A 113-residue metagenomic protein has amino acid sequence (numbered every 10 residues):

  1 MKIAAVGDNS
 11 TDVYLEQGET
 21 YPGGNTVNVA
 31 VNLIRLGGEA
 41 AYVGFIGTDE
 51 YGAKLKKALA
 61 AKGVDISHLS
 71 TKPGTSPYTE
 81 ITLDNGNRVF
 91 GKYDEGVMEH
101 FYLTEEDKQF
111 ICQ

Functional and structural regions predicted by a protein language model:
M1-Q17: Positively charged, low-complexity intrinsically disordered leader regions
A4-V6, A30-N32, T82: Short, flexible segments with low predicted structural confidence
T11-V13, E39-Q113: Conserved N-terminal subdomain of the carbohydrate kinase-like
Q17-P22, E95-V97: Short glycine-enriched, charge-decorated loop/helix-capping segments at active-site entrances that position
E19-R35: Short catalytic helix/loop segments, enriched in acidic residues and glycine and frequently bearing histidine
